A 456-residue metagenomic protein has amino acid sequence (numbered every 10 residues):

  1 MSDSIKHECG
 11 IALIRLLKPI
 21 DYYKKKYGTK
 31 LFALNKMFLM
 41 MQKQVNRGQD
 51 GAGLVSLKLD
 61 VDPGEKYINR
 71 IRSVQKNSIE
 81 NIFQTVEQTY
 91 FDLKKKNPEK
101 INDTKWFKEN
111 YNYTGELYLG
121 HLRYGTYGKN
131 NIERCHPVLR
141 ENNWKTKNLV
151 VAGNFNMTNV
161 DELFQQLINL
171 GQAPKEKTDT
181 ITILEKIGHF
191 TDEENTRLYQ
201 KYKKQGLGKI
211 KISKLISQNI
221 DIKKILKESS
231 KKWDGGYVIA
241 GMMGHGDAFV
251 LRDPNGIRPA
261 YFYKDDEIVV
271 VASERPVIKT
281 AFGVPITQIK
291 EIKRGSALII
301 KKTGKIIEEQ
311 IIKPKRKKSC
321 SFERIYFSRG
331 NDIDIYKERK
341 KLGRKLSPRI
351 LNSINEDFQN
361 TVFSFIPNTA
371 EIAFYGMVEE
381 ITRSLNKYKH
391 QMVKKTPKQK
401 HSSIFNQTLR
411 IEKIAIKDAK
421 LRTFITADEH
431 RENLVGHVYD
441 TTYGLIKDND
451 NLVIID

Functional and structural regions predicted by a protein language model:
M1-K293, I299-V362, I366-P367, F374-G376 (+1 more regions): Conserved short alpha-helical segments that host acidic/polar catalytic motifs at enzyme active sites
G64, E371-I372, N406, I414: Internal hydrophobic scaffold segments of catalytic domains
H121, V453-I454: Acidic beta-strand-to-loop metal/phosphate-binding motif
G153, I455-D456: Active-site flanking residues adjacent to catalytic metal/cofactor-binding acidic residues
A370, I454-I455: C-terminal substrate/ligand-recognition segments
E379-L452: Short, glycine/charge-rich flexible loops or terminal/linker lids adjacent to PRPP-binding catalytic cores
